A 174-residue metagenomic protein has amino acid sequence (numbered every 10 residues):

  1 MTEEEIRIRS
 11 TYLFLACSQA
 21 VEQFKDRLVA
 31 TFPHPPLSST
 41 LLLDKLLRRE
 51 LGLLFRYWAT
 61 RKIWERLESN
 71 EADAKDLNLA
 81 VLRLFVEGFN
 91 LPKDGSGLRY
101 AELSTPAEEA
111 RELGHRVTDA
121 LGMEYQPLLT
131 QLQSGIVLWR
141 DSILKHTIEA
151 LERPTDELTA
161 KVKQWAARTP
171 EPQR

Functional and structural regions predicted by a protein language model:
E3-P35: Short terminal alpha-helical segments
Q23-S69: N-terminal interaction modules that seed assembly of large macromolecular complexes
S39, D76-L91: Eukaryote-specific, cytoplasm-facing alpha-helical/coiled-coil scaffolding segments in long proteins
T60-K75, N90-D94: Short, solvent-exposed secondary-structure capping/transition elements
D73-A80, A150-E152: Basic/polar, acidic-poor N-terminal "presequence/leader" segments that form or can form short amphipathic helices
L84-R174: Helix-driven interaction modules
